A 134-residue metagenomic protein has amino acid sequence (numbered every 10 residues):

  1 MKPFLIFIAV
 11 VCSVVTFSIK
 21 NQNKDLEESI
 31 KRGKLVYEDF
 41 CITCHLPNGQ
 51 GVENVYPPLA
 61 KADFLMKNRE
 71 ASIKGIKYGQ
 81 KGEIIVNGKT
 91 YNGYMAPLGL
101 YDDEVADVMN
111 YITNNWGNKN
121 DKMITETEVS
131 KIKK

Functional and structural regions predicted by a protein language model:
M1-E28: Bacterial Sec-dependent N-terminal signal peptides
S18-V36, G51, K131-I132: Electrostatic cytochrome c docking/interface patches
S29-R32, N68, S72, E104 (+1 more regions): Stable alpha-helical elements in mature extracytoplasmic
G33, Y37-P47, V108, I112: The canonical Cys-X-X-Cys-His
E53-A60, Q80-K134: Axial heme c-ligation environment in periplasmic c-type cytochrome domains
K61-R69: Conserved helix-turn-beta segment immediately C-terminal to the redox Cys motif in thioredoxin-like folds
S72-K81: Solvent-exposed helix-loop boundary motif
